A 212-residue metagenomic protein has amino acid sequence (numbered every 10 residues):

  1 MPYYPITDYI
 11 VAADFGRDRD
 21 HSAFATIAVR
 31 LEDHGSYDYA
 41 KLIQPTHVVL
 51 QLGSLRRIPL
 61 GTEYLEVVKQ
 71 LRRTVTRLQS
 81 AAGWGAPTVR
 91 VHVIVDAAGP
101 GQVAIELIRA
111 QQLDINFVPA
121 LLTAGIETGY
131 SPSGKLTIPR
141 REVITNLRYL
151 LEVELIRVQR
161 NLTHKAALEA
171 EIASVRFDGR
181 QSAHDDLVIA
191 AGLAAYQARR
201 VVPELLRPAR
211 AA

Functional and structural regions predicted by a protein language model:
M1-A120, R141, Y149, V153-A212: RNase H-like, metal-dependent nuclease domains and their acidic two-metal-ion catalytic environment used
L113-P139: Conserved phosphate-binding/catalytic loops in two-lobed NTP-binding clefts
